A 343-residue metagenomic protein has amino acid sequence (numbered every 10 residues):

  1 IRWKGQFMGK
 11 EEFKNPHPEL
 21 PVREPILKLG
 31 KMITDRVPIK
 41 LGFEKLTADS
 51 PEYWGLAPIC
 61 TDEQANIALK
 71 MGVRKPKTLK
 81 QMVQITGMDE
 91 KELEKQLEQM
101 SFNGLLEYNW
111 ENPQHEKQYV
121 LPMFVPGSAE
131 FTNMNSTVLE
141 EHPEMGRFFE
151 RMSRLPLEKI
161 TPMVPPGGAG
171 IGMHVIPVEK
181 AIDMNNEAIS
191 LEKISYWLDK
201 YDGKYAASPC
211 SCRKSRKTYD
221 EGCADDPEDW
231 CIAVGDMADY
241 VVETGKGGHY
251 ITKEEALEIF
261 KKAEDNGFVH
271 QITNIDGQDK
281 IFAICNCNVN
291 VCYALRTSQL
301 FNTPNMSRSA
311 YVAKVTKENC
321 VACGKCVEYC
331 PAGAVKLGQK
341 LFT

Functional and structural regions predicted by a protein language model:
W3-Y53: Long, low-complexity, charged/polar intrinsically disordered regions in eukaryotic proteins
P58-A65: Short helix-coil-helix linker/hinge
R74-T86: Short acidic, hydrophobic short linear motifs in intrinsically disordered regions
T86-F102: Short amphipathic alpha-helical interaction segments
M88, Y119-L121, I272-D279, A283 (+2 more regions): Ferredoxin-like iron-sulfur electron-transfer modules
S101-N112, V335-K336: A short, conserved structural fragment
Q114-P156: Short, amphipathic alpha-helical interaction segments positioned at domain boundaries
L155-V312: Catalytic cores of enzyme domains
